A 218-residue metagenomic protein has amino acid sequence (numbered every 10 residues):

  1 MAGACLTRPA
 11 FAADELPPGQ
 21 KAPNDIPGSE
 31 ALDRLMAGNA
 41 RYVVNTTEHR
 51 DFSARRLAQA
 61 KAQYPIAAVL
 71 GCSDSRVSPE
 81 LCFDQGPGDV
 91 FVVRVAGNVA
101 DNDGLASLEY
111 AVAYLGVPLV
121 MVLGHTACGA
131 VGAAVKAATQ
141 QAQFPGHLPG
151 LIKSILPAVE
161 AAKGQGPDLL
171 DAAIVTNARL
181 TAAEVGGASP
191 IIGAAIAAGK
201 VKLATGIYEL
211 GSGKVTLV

Functional and structural regions predicted by a protein language model:
M1-L6, F11-A62, G88, G97-V117 (+1 more regions): Divalent-metal-activated hydrolytic enzyme cores
L70-C72, R94, M121-H125, A204-E209: Short beta-strand segments
L70-S107: Active-site cofactor/substrate anionic-group-binding motifs, chiefly glycine- and Lys/Arg-rich phosphate-binding loops
S75-R76, H125-A130: Gly/Ser/Thr-rich loops at beta-strand to alpha-helix junctions that form or flank small-molecule/cofactor-binding
